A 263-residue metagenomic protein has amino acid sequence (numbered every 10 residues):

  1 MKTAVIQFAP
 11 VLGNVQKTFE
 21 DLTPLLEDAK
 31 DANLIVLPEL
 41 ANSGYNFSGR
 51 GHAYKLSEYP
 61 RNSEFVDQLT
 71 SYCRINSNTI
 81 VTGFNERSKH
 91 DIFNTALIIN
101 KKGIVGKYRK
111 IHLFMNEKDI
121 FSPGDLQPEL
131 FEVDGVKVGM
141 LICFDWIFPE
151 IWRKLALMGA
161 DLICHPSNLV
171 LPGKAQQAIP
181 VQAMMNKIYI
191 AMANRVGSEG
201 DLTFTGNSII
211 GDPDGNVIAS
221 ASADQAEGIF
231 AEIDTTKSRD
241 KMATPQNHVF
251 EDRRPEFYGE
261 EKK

Functional and structural regions predicted by a protein language model:
M1-V5: Extreme N-terminal starter segment of soluble prokaryotic enzymes
I6, P38, F144: Active-site flanking residues adjacent to catalytic metal/cofactor-binding acidic residues
Q7-G13: Short polar catalytic/cofactor-binding loops
V15, E20, P24-K101, L171-N186: Cys-nucleophile CN-hydrolase/nitrilase-fold catalytic domain and related Cys-dependent amidase chemistry that acts on
I35, K137-I142, I163-H165, A191: Short hydrophobic-aromatic micro-motifs
R61, R87-M158, S167, K174-Q177 (+2 more regions): Active-site catalytic loop in hydrolytic enzyme cores
E64-T79, I147-G228: CN hydrolase (nitrilase-like) catalytic-core segments centered on the catalytic cysteine and neighboring Lys/Glu
L130-E132, R195-K263: C-terminal beta-strand edge segments of enzyme domains
